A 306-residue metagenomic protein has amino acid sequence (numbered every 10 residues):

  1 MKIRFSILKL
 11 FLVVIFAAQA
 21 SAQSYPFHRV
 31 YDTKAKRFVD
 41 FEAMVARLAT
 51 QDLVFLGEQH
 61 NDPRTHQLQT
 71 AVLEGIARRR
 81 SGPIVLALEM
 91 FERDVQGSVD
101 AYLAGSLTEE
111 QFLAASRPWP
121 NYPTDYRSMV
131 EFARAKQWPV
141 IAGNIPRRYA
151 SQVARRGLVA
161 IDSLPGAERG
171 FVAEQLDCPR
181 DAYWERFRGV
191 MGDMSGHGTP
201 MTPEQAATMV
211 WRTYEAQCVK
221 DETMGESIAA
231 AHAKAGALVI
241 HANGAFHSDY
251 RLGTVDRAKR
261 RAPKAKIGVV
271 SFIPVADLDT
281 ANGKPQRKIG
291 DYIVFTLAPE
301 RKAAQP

Functional and structural regions predicted by a protein language model:
I7-Q19: Bacterial N-terminal signal peptides
A18-Q51: N- or domain-start disorder-to-order transition segments that initiate the globular core
P26-R29, A49-Q59, T108-A114: Acidic/histidine-rich, surface-exposed loop or edge segments in extracytoplasmic proteins
Q59-P63, F91-V95, P146-A150, A245-S248 (+1 more regions): Solvent-exposed loop/turn segments at secondary-structure junctions within structured extracellular/periplasmic domains
D62-A71, G75-V85, R93-Y102: Membrane-embedded segments
I84-F91, G268-F272: Short internal beta-strands
G97-A231: A substrate-binding/cap region within the structured catalytic cores of diverse enzymes
T223-K234, F246-P306: C-terminal regions of proteins
